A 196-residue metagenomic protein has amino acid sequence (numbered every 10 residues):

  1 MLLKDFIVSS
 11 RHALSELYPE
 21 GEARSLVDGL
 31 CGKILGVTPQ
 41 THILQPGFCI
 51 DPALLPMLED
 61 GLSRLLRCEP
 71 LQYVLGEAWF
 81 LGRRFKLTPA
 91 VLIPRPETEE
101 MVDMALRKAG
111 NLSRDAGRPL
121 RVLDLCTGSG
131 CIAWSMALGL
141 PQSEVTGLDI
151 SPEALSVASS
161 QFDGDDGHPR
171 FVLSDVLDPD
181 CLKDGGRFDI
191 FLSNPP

Functional and structural regions predicted by a protein language model:
M1-L75: N-terminal auxiliary segments of SAM/dcSAM-dependent transferases
E20-A23, R114-P119, G185: Short helix-terminating capping/connector loops at secondary-structure junctions
P46, L55-P141, V145-S160, L173 (+1 more regions): SAM-dependent Rossmann-like transferase core, predominantly class I methyltransferases with a strong bias toward
C68, D166, F188-D189: S-adenosylmethionine
S143, D165-P169: A short helix-to-beta-strand connector/capping loop
C181-I190: A short acidic, Gly/Pro-enriched loop at the edge of an enzyme's catalytic core that lines a small-molecule cofactor
S193: A short beta-strand submotif of the Rossmann-like class I SAM-dependent methyltransferase core that lines
P196: Short glycine-/small-residue-rich Rossmann-like dinucleotide-binding loops
